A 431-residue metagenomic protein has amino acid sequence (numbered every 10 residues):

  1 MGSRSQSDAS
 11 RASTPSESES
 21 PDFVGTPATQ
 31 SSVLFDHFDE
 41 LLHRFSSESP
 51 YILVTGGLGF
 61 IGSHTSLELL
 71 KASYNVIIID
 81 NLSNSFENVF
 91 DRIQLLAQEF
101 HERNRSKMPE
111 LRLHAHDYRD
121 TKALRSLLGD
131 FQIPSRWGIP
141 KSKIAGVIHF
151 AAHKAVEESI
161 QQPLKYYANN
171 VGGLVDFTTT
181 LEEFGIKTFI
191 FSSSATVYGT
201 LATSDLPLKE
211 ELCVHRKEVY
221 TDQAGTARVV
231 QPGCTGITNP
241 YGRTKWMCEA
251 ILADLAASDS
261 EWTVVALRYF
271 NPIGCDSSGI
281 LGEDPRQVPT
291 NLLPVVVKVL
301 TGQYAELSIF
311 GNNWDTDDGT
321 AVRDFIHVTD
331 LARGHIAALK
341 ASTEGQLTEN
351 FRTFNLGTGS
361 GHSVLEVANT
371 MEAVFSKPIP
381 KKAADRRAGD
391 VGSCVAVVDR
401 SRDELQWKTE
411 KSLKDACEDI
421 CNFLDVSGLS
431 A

Functional and structural regions predicted by a protein language model:
M1-C275: N-terminal Rossmann-like NAD(P)+-binding domain of SDR-like oxidoreductases, especially those catalyzing
G56, L111-H114, W137, H149 (+8 more regions): Short, flexible active-site loop motifs that bind/organize anionic cofactors or intermediates
K71, L292-A431: C-terminal substrate-binding subdomain of Rossmann-fold SDR/epimerase-dehydratase oxidoreductases
E87, D91, N271-N291, Y304-R323: Short, flexible, glycine-rich and Lys/Arg-enriched loop motifs at helix boundaries that contact anionic partners
K122, G172-V175, W246, A250 (+5 more regions): A structural signal for well-ordered alpha-helical segments within the folded catalytic domains of diverse enzymes
Q161, Q231-G236, I280, G319-V322 (+1 more regions): Short coil/turn segments at secondary-structure junctions
D205-D222, G279-S308: Mobile, glycine-enriched helix-loop/loop "lid" segments at the mouths of ligand-binding/catalytic clefts that gate
G236-T244, P285-L292, D324-V328: The catalytic Tyr-centered alpha-helix of NAD(P)H-dependent dehydrogenases
